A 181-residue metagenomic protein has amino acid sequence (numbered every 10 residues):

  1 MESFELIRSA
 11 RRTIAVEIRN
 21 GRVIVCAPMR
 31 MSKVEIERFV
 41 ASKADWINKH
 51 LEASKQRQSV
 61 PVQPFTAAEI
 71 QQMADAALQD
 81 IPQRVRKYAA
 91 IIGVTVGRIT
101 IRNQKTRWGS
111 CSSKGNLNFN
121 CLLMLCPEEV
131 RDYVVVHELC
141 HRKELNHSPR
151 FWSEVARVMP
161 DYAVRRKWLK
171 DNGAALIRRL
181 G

Functional and structural regions predicted by a protein language model:
M1-Y133, R142-G181: Active-site-proximal or metal-binding-adjacent scaffold patches in catalytic folds
E138: Walker B catalytic acidic pair
